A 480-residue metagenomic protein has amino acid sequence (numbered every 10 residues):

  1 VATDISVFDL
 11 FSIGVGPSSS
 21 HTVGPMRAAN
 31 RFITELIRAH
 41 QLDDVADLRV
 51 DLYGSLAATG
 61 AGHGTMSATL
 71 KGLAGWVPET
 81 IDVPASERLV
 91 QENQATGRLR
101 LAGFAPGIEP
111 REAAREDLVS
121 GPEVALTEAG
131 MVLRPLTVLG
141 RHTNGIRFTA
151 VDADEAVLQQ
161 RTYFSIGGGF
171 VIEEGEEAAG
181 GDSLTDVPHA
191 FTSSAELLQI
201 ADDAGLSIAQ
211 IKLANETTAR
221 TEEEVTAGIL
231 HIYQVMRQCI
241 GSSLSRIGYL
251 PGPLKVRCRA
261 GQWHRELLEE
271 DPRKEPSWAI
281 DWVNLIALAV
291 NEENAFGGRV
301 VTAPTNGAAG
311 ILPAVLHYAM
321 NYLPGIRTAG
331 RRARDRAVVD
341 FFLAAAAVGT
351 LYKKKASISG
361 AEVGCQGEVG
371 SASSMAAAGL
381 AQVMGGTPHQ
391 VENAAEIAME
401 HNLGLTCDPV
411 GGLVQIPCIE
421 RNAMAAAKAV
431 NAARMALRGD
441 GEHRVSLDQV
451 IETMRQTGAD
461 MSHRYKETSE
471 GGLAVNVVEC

Functional and structural regions predicted by a protein language model:
T3-V15, R31-F32, D47: N-terminal signal-anchor module of multipass membrane proteins
F11-A29, G62, F296-V315, C365-S374: Conserved phosphate/anionic-ligand binding catalytic regions in large, soluble enzymes, centered on
S20-I37, P313-R327, A377-G385: Alpha-helical support elements that line or immediately flank enzyme active sites and cofactor-binding pockets
A46-K71, R259: Conserved beta-ketoacyl condensing-enzyme motif
L52, S373, A378-C480: Functionally critical mobile loop/hinge segments
V77-P272: C-terminal regulatory domains involved in ligand/effector binding and gene-expression control
A219-G364, L473-C480: Accessory "access/gating" subregions that flank catalytic or transport cores
R331, D335-F341, G349-I397, C407: Active-site-proximal binding-pocket segments
